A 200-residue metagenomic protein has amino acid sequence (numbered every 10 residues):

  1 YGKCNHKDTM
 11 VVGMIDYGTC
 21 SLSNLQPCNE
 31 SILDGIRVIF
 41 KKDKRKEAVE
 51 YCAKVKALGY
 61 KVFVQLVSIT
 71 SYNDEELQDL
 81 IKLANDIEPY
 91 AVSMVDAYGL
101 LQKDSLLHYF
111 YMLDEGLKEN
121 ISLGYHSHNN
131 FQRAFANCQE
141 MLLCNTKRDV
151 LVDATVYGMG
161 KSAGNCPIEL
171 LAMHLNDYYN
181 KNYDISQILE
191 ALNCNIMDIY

Functional and structural regions predicted by a protein language model:
Y1-Y200: Catalytic cores and adjacent flexible loops of soluble metabolic enzymes that perform enolate/carbanion chemistry on
